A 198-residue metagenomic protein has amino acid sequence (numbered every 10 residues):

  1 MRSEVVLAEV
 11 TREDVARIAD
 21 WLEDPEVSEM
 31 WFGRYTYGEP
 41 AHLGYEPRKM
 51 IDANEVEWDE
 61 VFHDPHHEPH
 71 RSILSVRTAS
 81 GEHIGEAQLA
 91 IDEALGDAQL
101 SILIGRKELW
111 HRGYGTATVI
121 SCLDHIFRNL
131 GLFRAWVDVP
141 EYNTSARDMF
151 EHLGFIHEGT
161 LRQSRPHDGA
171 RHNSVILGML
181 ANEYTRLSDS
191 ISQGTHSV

Functional and structural regions predicted by a protein language model:
M1-E108, R171-H172, M179-V198: GNAT-family acyltransferases
R17, Q99, A117, R134 (+2 more regions): Amphipathic alpha-helical recognition patches that constitute DNA-binding helices
R106-E108, R112, E141-Y142: Active-site acidic-Proline motif in GNAT/NAT acetyltransferases
H111-H125, R147-H152: Conserved acetyl-CoA-binding loop-helix of GNAT-fold acetyltransferases
V119, N143-A146, Q163-D168: Short glycine/proline-centered loop/turn elements that form peptide/ligand docking sites
R128-D138: Conserved GNAT acetyl-CoA-binding A-motif
W136-V139, I156-H172: Conserved catalytic-core motifs of GNAT/GCN5-like acyltransferases
F150, F155, L177: Conserved active-site tyrosine of GNAT-family acetyltransferases
